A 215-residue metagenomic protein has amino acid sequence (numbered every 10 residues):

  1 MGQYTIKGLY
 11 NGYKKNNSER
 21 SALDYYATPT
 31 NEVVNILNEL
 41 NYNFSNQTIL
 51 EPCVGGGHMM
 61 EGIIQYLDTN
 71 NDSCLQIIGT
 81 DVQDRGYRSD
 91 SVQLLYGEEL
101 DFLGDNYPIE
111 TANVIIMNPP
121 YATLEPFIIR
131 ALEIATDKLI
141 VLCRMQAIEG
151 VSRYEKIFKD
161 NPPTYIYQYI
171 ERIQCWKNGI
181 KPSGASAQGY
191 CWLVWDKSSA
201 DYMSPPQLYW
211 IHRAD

Functional and structural regions predicted by a protein language model:
M1-D215: Class I S-adenosyl-L-methionine-dependent methyltransferase catalytic core
